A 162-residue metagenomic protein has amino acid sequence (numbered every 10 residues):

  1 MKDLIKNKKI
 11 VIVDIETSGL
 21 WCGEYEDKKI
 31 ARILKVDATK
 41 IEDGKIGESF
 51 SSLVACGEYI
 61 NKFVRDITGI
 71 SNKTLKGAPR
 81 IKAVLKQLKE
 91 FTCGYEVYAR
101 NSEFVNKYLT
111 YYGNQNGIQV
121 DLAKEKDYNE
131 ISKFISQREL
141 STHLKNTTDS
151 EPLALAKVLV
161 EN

Functional and structural regions predicted by a protein language model:
M1-I5, N146-N162: Acidic two-metal-ion nuclease catalytic site recognized across multiple nuclease folds, prominently DnaQ/RNase D-T
K2-L122, L140-H143: Conserved non-catalytic scaffold segment of RNase H-like nuclease domains
I15-T17, Y128, P152: Generic detector of well-ordered alpha-helical packing
C22, D43, K133, L155-K157: A ubiquitous, low-specificity "background" feature that marks scattered single residues across proteins without
A83, I131, P152-L153: Short secondary-structure boundary/hinge segments and terminal tails
N101-V105, D127, T148-E151: Short, conserved alpha-helical segments within structured domains
G113-N114, K133-Q137, V160: A generic structural signal for secondary-structure junctions that act as hinges or helix/strand caps at the edges
D121-S141: Short, flexible loop segments at boundaries between secondary-structure elements
